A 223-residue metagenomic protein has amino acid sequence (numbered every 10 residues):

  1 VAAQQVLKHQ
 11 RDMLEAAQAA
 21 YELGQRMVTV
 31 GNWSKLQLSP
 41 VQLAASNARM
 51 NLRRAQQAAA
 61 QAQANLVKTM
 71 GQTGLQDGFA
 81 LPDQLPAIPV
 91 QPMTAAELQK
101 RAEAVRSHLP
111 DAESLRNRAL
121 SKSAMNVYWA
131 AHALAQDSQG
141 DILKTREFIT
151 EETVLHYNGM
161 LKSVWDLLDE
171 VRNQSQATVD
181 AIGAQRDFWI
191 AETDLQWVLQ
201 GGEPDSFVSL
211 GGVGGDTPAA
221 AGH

Functional and structural regions predicted by a protein language model:
V1-E103, A131, N173-Q174: Periplasmic alpha-helical coiled-coil/stalk elements that build and connect Gram-negative outer-membrane
A2, N47-Q72, T145-G201: Short segments within alpha-helical structural elements
R11, L36, P40, A104-E151 (+3 more regions): Sec/SRP-type N-terminal targeting helices
M13, A19-A20, M27, S34 (+14 more regions): Soluble, cytosolic/nucleoplasmic coiled-coil alpha-helices used as oligomeric scaffolds and tethers in large eukaryotic
K35, L75, S163-V164, D205: Short, electropositive, low-hydrophobicity segments enriched in small/polar residues
G74, S114-N117, S121, D180-H223: Acidic, low-complexity, intrinsically disordered peripheral segments
F79-L85, E147, D166, S206-D216: Short, highly charged low-complexity linear segments
A95, V127, A131-L134, S138 (+1 more regions): Amphipathic, soluble alpha/beta structural segments
